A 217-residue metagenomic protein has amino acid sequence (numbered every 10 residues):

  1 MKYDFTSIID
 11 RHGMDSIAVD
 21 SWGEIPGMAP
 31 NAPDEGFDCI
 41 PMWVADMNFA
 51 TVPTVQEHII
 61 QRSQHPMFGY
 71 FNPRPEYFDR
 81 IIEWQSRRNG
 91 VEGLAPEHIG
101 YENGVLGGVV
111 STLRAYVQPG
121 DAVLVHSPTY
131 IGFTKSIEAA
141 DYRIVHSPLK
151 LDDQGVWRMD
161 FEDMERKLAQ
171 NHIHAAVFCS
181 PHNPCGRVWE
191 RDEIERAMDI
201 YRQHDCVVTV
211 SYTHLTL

Functional and structural regions predicted by a protein language model:
K2-G104, S111: N-terminal small-domain helix-loop-helix segment of the aminotransferase-like
F68-H204: Conserved core of the PLP fold type I
T213-L217: Conserved small/polar residues in nucleotide/adenosyl-binding loops
